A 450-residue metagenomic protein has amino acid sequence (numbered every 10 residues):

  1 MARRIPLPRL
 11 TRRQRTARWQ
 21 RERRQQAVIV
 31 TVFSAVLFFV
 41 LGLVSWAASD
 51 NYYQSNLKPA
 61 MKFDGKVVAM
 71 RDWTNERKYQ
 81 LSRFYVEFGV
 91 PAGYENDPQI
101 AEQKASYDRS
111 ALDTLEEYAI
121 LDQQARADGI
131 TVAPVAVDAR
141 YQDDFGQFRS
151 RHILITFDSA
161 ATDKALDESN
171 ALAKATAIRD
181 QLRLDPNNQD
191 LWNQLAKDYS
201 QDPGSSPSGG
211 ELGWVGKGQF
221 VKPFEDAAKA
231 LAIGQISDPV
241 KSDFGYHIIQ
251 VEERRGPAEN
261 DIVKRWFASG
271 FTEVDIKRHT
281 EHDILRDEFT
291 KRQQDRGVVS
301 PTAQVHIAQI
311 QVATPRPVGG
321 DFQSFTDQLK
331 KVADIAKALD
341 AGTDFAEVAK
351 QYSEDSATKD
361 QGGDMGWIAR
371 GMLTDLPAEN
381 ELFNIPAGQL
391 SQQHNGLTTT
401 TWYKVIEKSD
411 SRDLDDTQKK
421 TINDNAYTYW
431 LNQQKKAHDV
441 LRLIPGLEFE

Functional and structural regions predicted by a protein language model:
M1-Q103, Y429-E450: Short, low-structural-confidence N-terminal segments
S49-Q147, D190, R255-H279, D283: N-terminal targeting/tethering segments
Q54, G146-Q147, S205-S206, L231-I233 (+5 more regions): Extracellular/periplasmic catalytic domains that process cell-envelope and extracellular macromolecules
S55-E87, A125, R151-D158, W192-S200 (+9 more regions): FKBP-type peptidyl-prolyl cis-trans isomerase
P59-V67, P98-L112, L121-I130, R151 (+8 more regions): Second-shell loop/turn segments in exported
D97-P98, A177-P223, Q250-K264, D334-L376 (+1 more regions): Peptidyl-prolyl cis-trans isomerase
G129-R149, L154, D163-T176, K197-D198 (+6 more regions): Acidic/polar surface patches and capping/hinge elements
H152-T156, L184, G213-V215, D226-S237 (+17 more regions): Extended non-catalytic domains of envelope/secretory-pathway proteins
